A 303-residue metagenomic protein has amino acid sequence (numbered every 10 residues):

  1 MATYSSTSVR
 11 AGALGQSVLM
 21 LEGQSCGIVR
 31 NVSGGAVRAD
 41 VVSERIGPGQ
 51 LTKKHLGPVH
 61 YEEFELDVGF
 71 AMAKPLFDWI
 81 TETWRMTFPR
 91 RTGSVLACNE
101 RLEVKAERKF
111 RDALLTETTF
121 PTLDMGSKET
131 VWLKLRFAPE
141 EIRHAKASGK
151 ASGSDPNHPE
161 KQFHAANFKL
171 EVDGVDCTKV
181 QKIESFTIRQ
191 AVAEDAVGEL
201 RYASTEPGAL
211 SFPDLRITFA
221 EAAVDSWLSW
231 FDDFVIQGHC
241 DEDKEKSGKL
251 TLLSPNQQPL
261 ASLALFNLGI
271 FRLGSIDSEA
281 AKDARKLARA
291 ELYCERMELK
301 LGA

Functional and structural regions predicted by a protein language model:
A2-A303: Glycine-rich, low-complexity intrinsically disordered segments
